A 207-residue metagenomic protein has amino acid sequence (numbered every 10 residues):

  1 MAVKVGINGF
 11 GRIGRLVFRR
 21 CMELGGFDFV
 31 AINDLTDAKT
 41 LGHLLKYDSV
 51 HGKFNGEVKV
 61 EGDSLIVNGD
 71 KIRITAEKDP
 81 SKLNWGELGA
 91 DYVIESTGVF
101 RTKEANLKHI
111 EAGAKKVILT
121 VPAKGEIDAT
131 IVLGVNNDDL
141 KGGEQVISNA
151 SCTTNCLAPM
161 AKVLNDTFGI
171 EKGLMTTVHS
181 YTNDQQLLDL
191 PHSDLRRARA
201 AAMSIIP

Functional and structural regions predicted by a protein language model:
M1-A198: N-terminal Rossmann-like NAD(P) cofactor-binding subdomain of oxidoreductases, focused on the glycine-rich
A201-P207: Short, intrinsically disordered, charge-balanced linker/junction segments flanking boundaries in proteins
